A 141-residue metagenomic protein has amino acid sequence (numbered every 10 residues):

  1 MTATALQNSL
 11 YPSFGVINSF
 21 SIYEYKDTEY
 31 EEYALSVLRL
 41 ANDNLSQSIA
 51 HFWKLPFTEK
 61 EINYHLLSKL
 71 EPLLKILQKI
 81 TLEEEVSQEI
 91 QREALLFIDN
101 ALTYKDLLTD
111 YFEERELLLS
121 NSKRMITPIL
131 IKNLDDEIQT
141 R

Functional and structural regions predicted by a protein language model:
L6-I138: Long, low-complexity or tandemly repetitive, helically biased scaffold regions used for multimeric assembly/adhesion
